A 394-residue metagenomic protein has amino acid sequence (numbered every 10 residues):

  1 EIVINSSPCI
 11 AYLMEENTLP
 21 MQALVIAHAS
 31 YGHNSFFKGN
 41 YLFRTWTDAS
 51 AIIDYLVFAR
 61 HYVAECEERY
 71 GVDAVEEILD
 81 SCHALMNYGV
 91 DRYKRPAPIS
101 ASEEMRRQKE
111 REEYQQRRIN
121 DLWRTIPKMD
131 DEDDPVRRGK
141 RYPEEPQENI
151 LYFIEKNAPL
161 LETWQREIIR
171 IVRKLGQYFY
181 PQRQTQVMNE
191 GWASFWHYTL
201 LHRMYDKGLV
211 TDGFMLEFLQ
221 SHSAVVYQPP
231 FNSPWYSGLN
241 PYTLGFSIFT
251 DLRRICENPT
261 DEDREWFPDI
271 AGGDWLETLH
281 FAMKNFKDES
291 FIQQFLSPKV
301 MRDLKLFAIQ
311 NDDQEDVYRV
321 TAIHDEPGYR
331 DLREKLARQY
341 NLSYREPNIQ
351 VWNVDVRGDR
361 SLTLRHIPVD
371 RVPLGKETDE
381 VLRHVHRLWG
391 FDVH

Functional and structural regions predicted by a protein language model:
E1-P8, L160-G176: Active-site-adjacent bridging/hinge elements
E1-V3, C9-Y12, S30, P368: N-terminal helix-rich structural modules
P8-V25, F179-T185: Short pre-active-site segment immediately N-terminal to the catalytic Zn-binding motif
C9, E16, P20, F36 (+1 more regions): Non-catalytic terminal regions of proteins
P20-F36: Active/ligand-binding-proximal structured segments within catalytic/core domains that scaffold catalytic residues
N34-P98, S102-E103, E190-L209, Q220-F231: Post-HExxH zinc-binding segment in Zn-dependent metallohydrolases
T45-Y55, K140-P143, F179-W192, P234-Y242: Active-site metal-coordination segments of metallo-dependent hydrolases
E103-A158: Long, low-complexity, polar/charged, intrinsically disordered or flexibly structured peripheral segments
